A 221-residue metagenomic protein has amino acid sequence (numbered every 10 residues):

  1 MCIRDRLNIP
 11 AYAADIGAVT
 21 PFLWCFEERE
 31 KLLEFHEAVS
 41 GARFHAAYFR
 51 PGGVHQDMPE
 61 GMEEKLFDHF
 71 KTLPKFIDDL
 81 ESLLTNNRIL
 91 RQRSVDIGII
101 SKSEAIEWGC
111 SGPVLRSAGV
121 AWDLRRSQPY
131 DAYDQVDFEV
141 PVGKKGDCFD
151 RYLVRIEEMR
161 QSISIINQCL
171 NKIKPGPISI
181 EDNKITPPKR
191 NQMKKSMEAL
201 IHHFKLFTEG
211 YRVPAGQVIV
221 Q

Functional and structural regions predicted by a protein language model:
R4-Q221: Metal/cofactor-centered catalytic core regions of large enzymes
